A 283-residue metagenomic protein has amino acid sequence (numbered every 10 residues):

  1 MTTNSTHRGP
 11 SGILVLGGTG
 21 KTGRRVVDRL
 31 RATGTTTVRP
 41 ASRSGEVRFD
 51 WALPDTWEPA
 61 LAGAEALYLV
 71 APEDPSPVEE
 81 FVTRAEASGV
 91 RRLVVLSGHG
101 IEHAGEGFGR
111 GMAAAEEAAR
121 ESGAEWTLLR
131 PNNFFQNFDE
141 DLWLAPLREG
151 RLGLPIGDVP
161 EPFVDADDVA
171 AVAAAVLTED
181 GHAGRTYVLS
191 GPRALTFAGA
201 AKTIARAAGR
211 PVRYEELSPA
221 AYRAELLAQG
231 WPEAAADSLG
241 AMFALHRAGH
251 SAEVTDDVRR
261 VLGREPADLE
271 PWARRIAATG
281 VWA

Functional and structural regions predicted by a protein language model:
T2-N4, T19, A220-A283: A hydrophobic C-terminal alpha-helical subdomain
T2-T36, P40-R43, A52-D55, A62-A64 (+5 more regions): Oxidoreductase cofactor-interface core, primarily capturing Rossmann-like NAD(P)-dependent enzymes
E46: Conserved substrate/cofactor phosphate-moiety recognition/catalytic segment in nucleotide-dependent phosphotransferases
F49-D50, L217: Cofactor-binding loops of NAD(P)H-dependent oxidoreductases, dominated by short-chain dehydrogenase/reductases
A166, F197, P219, D268-L269: Structural motif detector for alpha-helix initiation sites
